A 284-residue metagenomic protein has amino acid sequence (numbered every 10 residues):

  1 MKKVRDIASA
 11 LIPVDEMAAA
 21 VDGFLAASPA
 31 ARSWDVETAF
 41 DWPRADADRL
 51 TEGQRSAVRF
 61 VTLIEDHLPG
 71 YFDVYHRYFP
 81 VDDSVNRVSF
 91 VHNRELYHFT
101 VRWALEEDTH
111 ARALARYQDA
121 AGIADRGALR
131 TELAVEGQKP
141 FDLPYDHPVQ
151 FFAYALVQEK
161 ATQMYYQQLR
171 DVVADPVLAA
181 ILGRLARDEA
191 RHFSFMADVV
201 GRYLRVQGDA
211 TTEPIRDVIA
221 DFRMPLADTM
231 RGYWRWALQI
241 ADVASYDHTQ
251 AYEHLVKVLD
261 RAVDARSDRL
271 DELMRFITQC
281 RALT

Functional and structural regions predicted by a protein language model:
M1-T284: Non-heme di-metal
